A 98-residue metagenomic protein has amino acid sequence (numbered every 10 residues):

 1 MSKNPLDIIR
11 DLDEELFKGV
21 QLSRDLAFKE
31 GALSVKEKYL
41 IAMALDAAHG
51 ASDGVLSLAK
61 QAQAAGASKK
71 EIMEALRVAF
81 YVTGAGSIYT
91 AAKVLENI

Functional and structural regions predicted by a protein language model:
M1-K38, K60-A64, S87-I98: Acidic, glycine/proline-rich low-complexity segments that act as flexible tails and inter-domain linkers
L22, A44, V78-Y81: Residues within well-ordered alpha-helical secondary structure of globular protein domains
A27-E30, A47-A48, A79: Alpha-helix C-capping/helix-to-loop hinge sites
E37-L40, I72: Short runs of predominantly hydrophobic/aromatic residues within well-ordered alpha helices that form helix-helix
Y39-S52: Amphipathic, charged-and-aliphatic alpha-helical interface segments that function as noncatalytic docking
G50-L76: Mid-chain, well-packed structural core segment of small domains
K69-E96: C-terminal structural segments of small proteins and small subunits
